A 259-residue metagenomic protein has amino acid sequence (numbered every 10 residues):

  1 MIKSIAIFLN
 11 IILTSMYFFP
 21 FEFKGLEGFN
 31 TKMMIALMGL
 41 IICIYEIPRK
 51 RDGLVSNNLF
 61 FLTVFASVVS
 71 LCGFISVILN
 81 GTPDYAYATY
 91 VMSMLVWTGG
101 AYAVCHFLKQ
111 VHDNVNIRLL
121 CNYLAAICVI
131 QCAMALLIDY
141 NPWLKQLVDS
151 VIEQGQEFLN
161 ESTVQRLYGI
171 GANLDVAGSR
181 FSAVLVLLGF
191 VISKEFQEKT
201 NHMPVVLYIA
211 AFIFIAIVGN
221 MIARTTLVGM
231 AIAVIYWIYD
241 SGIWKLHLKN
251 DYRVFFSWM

Functional and structural regions predicted by a protein language model:
M1-S4, Y45-F61, I192-Y208, L246-F255: Membrane-interface helix-loop-helix junctions at transmembrane boundaries of multi-pass membrane enzymes, predominantly
K3-F21, L37-A101, I130: N-terminal hydrophobic segments of proteins, predominantly signal-anchor/transmembrane helices of inner/organellar
A6, N58-A66, L95, A103-V148: Interfacial loop-to-transmembrane-helix boundary motif in multi-pass membrane proteins
S15-G25, Q156-A172: Juxtamembrane membrane-water interface segments that cap and precede transmembrane helices
F19, F23-E27, G242-M259: Alpha-helical transmembrane segments and terminal signal-anchor/GPI-anchor hydrophobic tails, characterized by long
G28-I47, V91-G100, G178-L187, V228-I235: Membrane-embedded alpha-helical segments of multi-pass membrane proteins, especially the transmembrane helices
L40-G53, A103-N114, G189-E198, I235-L246: Structural signal for the C-terminal ends of transmembrane alpha-helices and the immediately following loop
R118-D149, S162, I170-I222, T226-D240: Alpha-helical transmembrane segments of multi-pass inner-membrane proteins
